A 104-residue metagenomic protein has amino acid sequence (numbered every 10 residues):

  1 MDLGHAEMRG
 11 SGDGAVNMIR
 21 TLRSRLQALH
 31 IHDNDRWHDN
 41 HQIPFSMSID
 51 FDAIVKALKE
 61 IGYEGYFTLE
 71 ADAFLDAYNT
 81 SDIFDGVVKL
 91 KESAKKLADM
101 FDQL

Functional and structural regions predicted by a protein language model:
M1-L104: Histidine-acidic metal/acid-base catalytic patches
